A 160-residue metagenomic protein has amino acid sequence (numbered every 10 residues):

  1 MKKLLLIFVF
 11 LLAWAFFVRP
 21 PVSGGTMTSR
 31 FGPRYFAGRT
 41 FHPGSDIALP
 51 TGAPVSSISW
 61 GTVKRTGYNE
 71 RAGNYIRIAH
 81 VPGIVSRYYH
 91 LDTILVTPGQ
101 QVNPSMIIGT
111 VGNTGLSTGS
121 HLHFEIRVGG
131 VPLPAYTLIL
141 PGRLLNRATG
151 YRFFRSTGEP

Functional and structural regions predicted by a protein language model:
K2-A13: Single-pass alpha-helical membrane anchors
A13-N74, P104, S117, L133-Y136 (+1 more regions): Surface-exposed, glycine-biased beta-strand/turn segments
M27, H42, S57-P98, S120-H121 (+1 more regions): Zn2+-dependent peptidoglycan hydrolase active-site motif and core
V85, I108, P132-L133: Internal amphipathic alpha-helical segments of the cytochrome P450 catalytic fold
L95-Q100, G142-Y151: Short, surface-exposed linear segments at secondary-structure transitions and domain or protein termini
L95-S120: Beta-rich strand-turn-strand
R127-R147: Short peripheral tails and domain-boundary helices/loops at the edges of structured domains
